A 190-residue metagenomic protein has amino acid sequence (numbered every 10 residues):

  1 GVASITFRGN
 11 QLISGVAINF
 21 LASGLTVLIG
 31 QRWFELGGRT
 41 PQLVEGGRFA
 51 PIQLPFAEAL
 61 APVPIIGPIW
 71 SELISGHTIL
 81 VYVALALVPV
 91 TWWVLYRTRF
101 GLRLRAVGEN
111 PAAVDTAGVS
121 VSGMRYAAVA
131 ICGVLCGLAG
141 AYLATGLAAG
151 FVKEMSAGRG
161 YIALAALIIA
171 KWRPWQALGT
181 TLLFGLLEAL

Functional and structural regions predicted by a protein language model:
G1-S23, F184, E188: Alpha-helical transmembrane segments within multi-pass membrane transporters and channels
I5, G9, R32-R39, Y96 (+2 more regions): Transmembrane helix-loop junctions in multipass membrane proteins, especially transporters and channels
T6-R8, G123, K171: Helix-loop interface residues and adjacent transmembrane-helix termini in multi-pass membrane transporters, primarily
S23-R39, C136, G140-A144, A148 (+1 more regions): Juxtamembrane/transmembrane-helix interface segments of polytopic membrane transporters
S23-Y96: Transmembrane helix-bundle core of multi-pass membrane transporters and related energy-transducing complexes
E72-F151, P174-T180: Helix-loop-helix "hairpin" substructures at the membrane interface of multi-pass membrane proteins
C136, G146-L190: Transmembrane alpha-helical segments in multi-pass inner-membrane proteins
